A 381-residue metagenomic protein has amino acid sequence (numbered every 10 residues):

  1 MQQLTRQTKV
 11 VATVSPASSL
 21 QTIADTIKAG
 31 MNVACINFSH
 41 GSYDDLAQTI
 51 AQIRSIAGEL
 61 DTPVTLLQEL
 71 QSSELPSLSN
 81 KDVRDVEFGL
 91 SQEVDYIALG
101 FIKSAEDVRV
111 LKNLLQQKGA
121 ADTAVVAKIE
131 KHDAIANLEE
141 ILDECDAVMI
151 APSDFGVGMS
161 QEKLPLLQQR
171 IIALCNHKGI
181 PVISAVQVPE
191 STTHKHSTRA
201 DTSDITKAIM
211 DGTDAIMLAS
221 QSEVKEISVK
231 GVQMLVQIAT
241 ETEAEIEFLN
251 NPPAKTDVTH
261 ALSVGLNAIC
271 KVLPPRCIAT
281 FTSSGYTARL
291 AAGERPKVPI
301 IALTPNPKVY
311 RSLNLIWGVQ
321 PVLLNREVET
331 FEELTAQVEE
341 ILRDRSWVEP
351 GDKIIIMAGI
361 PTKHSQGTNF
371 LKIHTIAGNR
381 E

Functional and structural regions predicted by a protein language model:
M1-E381: Non-catalytic helical/linker scaffolds that mediate oligomerization, partner binding, and domain coupling around large
